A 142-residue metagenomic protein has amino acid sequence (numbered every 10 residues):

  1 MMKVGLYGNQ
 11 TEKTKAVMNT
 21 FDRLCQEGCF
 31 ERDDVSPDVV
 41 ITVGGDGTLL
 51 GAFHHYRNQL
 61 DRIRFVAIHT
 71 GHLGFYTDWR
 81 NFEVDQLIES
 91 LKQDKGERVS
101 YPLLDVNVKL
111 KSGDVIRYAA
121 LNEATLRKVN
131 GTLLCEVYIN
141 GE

Functional and structural regions predicted by a protein language model:
M1-G28: Short, charged N-terminal beta->alpha structural module
C25, Y56-Q59: Active-site catalytic pocket residues across diverse enzymes, especially alpha/beta-hydrolases
E27-P37: Short acidic low-complexity segments
T48-F53: Short glycine/serine/threonine-rich phosphate/pyrophosphate-binding segments that cradle anionic phosphate groups
L60-R64: A short helix->loop->beta-strand "cap" motif at the edges of active sites that frequently abuts
L73-E142: Catalytic core of DAGKc-family lipid kinases
